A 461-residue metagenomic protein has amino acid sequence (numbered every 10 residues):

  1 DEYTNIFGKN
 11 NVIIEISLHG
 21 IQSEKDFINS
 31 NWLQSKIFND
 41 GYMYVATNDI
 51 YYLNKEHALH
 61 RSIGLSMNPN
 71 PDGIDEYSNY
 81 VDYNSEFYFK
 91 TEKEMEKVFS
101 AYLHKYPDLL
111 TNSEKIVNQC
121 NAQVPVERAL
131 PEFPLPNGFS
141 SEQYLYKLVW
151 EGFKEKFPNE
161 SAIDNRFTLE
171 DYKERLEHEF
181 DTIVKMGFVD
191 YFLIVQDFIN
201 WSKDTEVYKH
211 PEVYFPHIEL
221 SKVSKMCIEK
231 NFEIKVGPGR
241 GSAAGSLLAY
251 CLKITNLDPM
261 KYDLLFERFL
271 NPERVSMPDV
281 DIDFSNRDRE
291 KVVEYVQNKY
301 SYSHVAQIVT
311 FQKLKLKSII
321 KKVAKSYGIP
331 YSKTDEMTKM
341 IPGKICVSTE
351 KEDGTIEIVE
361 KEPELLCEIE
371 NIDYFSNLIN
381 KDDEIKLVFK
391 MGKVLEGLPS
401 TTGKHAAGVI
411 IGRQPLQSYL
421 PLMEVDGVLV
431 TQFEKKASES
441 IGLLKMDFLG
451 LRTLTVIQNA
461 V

Functional and structural regions predicted by a protein language model:
D1-V461: Alpha-helical scaffold/interaction cores of sigma-54-like transcription cofactors and many family A DNA polymerases
